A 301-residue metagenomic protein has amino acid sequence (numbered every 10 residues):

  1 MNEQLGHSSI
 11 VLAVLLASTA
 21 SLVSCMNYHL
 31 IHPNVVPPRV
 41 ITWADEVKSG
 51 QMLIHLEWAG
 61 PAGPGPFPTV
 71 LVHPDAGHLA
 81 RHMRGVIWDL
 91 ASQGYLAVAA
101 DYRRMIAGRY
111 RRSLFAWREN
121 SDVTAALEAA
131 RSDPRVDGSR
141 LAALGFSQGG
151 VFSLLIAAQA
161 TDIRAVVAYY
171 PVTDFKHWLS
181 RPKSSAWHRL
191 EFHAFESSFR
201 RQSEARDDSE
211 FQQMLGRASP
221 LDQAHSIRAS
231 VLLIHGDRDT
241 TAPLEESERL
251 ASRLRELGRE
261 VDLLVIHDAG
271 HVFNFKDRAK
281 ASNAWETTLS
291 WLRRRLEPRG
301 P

Functional and structural regions predicted by a protein language model:
M26-G63: N-terminal cap/lid segment of alpha/beta-hydrolase-fold proteins
G65-F67, V72-A107, F175-K176: Short substrate-entry loop that stabilizes the transition state in hydrolases
L114-D133: Alpha/beta-hydrolase active-site loop
V136-S147: Alpha/beta-hydrolase fold nucleophile elbow
L155-D207: Hydrolase active-site cap/lid region
I227, L233-H235, D239: Short beta-strand/loop motif that positions the catalytic acidic residue of the alpha/beta-hydrolase fold
T240-E246: Conserved alpha/beta-hydrolase "acid-adjacent" motif
E248-S252, L257-P301: C-terminal catalytic histidine-bearing segment of alpha/beta-hydrolase fold enzymes
